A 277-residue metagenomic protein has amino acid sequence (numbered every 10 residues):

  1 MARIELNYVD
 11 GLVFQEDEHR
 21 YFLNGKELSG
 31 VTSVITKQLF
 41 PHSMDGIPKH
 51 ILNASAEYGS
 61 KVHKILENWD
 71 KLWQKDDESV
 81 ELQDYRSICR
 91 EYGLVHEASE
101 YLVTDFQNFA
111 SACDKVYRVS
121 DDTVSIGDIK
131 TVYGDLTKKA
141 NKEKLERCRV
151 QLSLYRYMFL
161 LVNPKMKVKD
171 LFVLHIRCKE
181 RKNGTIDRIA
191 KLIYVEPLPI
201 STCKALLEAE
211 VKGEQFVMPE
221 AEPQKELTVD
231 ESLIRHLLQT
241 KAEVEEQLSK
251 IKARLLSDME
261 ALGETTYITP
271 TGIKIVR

Functional and structural regions predicted by a protein language model:
M1-A112: Metal-dependent nuclease catalytic cores that hydrolyze phosphodiester bonds in DNA/RNA, characterized by
F14-E18, V168-L171, M259-E264: A short, compositionally biased
P48-A56, N141-R149, I234, L238-K241 (+1 more regions): Short, charged/polar micro-motifs that form catalytic or ligand-binding hotspots
V62-H63, Y155, L237: A residue-level signal for conserved active-site and pocket-lining positions in enzyme catalytic cores
D70, Y157-P164, A242, L256: Hydrophobic/aromatic-lined pockets within catalytic cores
D84-E91, A242-R277: Extended, charge-rich alpha-helical segments
E97-E208: Mg2+/Mn2+-dependent nuclease catalytic core
I200-A253: Short, charged, low-complexity amphipathic alpha-helix
